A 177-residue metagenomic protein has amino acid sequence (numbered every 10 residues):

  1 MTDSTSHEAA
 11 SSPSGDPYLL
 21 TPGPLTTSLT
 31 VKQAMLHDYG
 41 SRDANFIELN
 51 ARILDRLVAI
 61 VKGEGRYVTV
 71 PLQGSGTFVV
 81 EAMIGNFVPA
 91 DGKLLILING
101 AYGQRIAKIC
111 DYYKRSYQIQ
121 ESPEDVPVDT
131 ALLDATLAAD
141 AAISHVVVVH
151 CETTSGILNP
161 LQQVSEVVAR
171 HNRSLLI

Functional and structural regions predicted by a protein language model:
M1-G15: Basic/polar N-terminal segments that are highly enriched at the extreme N-terminus, encompassing both cleavable
D16-Q73: A glycine-/small-polar-enriched, mobile loop at the entrance of the PLP active site in fold-type I
L19-T21, T69-Q73, I96, I119-Q120 (+2 more regions): General beta-strand structural signal in soluble alpha/beta enzymes
G65-R66, V88-K93, R115-Y117, A142-H145 (+1 more regions): Short, surface-exposed connector motifs at secondary-structure boundaries
Y67-K108: Conserved beta-loop-alpha segment that forms the PLP phosphate-binding cup at the N-terminus of a helix
R105-S116, P123, T136: Active-site-proximal loop->helix
V128-I177: Active-site phosphate-binding strand-loop segment of PLP-dependent enzymes
